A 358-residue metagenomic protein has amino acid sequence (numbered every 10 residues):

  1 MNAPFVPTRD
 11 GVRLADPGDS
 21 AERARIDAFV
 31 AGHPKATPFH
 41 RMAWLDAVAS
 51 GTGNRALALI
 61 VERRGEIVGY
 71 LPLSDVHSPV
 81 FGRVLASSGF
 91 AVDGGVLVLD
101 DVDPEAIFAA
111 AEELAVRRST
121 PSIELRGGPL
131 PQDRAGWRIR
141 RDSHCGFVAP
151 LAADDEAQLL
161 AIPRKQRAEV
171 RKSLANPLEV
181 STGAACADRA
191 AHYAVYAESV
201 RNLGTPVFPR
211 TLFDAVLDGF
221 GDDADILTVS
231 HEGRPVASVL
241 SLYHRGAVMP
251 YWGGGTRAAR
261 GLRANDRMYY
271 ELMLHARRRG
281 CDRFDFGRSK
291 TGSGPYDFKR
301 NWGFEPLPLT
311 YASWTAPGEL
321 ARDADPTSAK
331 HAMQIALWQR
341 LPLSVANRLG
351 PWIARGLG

Functional and structural regions predicted by a protein language model:
N2-R9, A58, D75, D133-A157 (+1 more regions): Active-site/acyl-donor-binding loops of N-acyltransferases
D10-R64, L71-F81, G127-G146, A152-G261: A conserved beta-strand-loop-helix scaffold within acyl/acetyltransferase catalytic domains
L59-R63, V68-Y70, A91, D103-L114 (+1 more regions): Aromatic (often tryptophan-rich) hydrophobic motifs at membrane interfaces
V76-G94: Conserved acyl-donor/pantetheine-binding loop and adjacent beta-alpha core of acyl/acetyltransferases and related
V102-G146: Non-catalytic accessory segments adjacent to catalytic cores
E124, S181, R283-F286: Short catalytic-loop micro-motif centered on adjacent basic/acidic residues
